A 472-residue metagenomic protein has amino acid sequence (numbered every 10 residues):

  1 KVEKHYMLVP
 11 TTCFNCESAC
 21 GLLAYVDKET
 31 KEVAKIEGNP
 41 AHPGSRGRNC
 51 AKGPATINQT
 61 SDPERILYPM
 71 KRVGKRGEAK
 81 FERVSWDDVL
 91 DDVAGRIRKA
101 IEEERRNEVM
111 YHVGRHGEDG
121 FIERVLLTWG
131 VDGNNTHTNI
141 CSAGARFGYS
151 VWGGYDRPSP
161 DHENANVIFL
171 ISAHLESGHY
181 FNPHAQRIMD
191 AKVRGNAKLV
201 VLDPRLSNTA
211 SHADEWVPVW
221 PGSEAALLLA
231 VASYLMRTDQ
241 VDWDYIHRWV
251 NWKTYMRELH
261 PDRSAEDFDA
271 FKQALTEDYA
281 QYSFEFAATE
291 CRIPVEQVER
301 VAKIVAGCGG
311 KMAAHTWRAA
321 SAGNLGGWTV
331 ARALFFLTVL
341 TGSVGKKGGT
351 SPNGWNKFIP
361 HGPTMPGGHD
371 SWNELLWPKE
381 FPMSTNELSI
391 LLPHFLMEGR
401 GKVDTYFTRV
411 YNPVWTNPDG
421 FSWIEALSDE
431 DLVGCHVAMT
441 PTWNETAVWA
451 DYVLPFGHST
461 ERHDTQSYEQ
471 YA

Functional and structural regions predicted by a protein language model:
K1-Q240, D269, P294, F407-R409 (+2 more regions): N-terminal export/assembly segments and adjacent metallocofactor-ligating motifs of anaerobic energy-metabolism
F14, S18, L22, D87-E102 (+13 more regions): A broad, structural surface signal
T56, A79-R83, R115, Y155-P158 (+10 more regions): Hydrophobic alpha-helical scaffolding
E104-E108, V241-H247, K311-A313, G345-P352: Flexible, glycine/charged-enriched surface loops at secondary-structure junctions
I122-D190, R194-V200, A226, L334-Y452 (+1 more regions): Extended redox/cofactor-interaction regions of prokaryotic respiratory oxidoreductases
S207-H212, E277-S283, G310-W317, K402-T405 (+1 more regions): Short acidic (Asp/Glu) and glycine-rich catalytic loops that position anionic groups and cofactors
V231, M256-E387: Active-site phosphate/pyrophosphate-binding segments
D239-K272, V414-T416: Membrane-interacting alpha-helical segments
